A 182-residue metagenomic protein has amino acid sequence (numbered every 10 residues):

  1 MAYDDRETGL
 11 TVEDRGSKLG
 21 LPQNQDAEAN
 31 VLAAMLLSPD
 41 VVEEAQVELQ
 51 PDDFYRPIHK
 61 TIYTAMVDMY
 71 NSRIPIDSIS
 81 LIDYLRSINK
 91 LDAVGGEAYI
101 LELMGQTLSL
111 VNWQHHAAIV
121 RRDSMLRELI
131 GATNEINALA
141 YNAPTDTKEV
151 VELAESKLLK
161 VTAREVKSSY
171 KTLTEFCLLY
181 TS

Functional and structural regions predicted by a protein language model:
M1-S124: Noncatalytic partner-interaction/assembly domains of nucleic-acid and motor enzyme complexes, especially the accessory
Y70-I74, R164-S169: Active-site phosphate-binding and catalytic loops of NTP-dependent enzymes
E97-A163, K167: Extended, charged alpha-helical coiled-coil/arm scaffolds that mediate oligomerization and mechanical coupling in large
Y180-T181: Conserved small/polar residues in nucleotide/adenosyl-binding loops
